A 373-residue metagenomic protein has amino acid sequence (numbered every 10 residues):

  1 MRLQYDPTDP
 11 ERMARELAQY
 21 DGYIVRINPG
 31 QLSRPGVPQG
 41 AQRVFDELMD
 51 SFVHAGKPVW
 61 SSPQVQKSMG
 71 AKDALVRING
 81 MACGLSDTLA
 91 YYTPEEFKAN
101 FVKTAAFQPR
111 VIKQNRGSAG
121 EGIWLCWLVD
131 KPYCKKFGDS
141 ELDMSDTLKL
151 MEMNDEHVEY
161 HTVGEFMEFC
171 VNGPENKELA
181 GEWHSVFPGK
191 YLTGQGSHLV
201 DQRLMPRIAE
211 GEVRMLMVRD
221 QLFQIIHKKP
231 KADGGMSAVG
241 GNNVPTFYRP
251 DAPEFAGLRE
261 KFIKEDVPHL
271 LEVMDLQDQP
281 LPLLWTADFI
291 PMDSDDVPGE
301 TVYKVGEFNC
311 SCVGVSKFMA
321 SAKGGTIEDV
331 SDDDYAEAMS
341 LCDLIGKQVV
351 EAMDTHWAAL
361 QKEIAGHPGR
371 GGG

Functional and structural regions predicted by a protein language model:
M1-K103, S118: Conserved N-proximal alpha/beta basic substrate-recognition cap immediately N-terminal to, or forming the N-lobe
G22, P109, Y303-V305: Structural motif
I24-R26, V111, V200: Structural motif
P29-G30, Q66, R116-S118, P206-R207 (+3 more regions): Short, solvent-exposed loop/turn segments at secondary-structure junctions
F101-I112: Acidic/histidine-enriched active-site and ligand-binding environments that engage anionic O-linkages
A105, E121-Q277, D288-P298: Phosphate-binding site of ATP-dependent enzymes
P253, G257, D275-T286, P291-G373: C-terminal active-site "lid" helix and adjoining low-complexity regulatory extension at the edge of ATP-using catalytic
